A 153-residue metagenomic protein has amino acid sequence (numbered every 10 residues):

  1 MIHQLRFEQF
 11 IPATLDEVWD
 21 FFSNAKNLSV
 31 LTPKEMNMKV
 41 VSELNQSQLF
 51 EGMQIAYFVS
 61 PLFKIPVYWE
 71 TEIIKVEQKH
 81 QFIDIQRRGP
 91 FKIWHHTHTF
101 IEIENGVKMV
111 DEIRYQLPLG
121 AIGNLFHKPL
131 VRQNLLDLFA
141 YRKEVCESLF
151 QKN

Functional and structural regions predicted by a protein language model:
M1-F50: Hydrophobic ligand-binding cavity/cleft-lining segments
Q4-R6, P66-E70, K92-H96: Short, surface-exposed coil-to-beta transition loops
R6-P12, F58, E72, T99-I101 (+1 more regions): Generic structural detector for well-ordered beta-strands
I11-A13, P61-F63, K75, P90 (+1 more regions): Beta-strand elements of well-folded, non-transmembrane domains
T14-L15, Q46, I74-Q81, T99-K108: A short, structured loop/turn motif at beta-sheet edges
V18-F22, L28, I55, I73 (+3 more regions): Hydrophobic pocket/interface hotspot
V40-R88, Y141-E144, S148: Glycine-rich portal/gate segments that line the openings of hydrophobic small-molecule binding cavities
Q86-L136: Beta-strand/loop substructures that line and gate deep hydrophobic ligand-binding cavities in soluble
